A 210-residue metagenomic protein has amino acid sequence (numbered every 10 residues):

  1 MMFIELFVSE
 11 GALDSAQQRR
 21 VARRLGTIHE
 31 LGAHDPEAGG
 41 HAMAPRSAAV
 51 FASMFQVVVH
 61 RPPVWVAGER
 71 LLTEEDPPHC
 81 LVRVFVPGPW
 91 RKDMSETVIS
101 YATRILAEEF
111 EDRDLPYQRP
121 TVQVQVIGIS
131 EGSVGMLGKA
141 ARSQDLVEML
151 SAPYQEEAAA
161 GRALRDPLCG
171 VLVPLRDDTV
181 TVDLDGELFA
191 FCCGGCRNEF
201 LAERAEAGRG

Functional and structural regions predicted by a protein language model:
M1-A16: N-terminal, Lys/Arg- and Ser/Thr-rich interaction peptides
E10, Q17-E157: Long, charged N-terminal interaction/targeting segments
A152-A163, D183-L184: Short, flexible, mixed-charge glycine/proline-rich loop motifs that serve as phosphate/nucleic-acid-contacting
D166-G170: Short cysteine-rich clusters marking metal-coordination/redox-active sites
P174, A190-C193: Zinc-coordinating Cys/His ligand positions in small cysteine/histidine-rich zinc-finger domains
R176-T179, E203-R204: Short Cys/His-rich "knuckle" micro-motifs
T179-L188: Short linker/helix segments within small regulatory modules
C193-G210: Short metal-binding segments enriched for Cys and/or His
